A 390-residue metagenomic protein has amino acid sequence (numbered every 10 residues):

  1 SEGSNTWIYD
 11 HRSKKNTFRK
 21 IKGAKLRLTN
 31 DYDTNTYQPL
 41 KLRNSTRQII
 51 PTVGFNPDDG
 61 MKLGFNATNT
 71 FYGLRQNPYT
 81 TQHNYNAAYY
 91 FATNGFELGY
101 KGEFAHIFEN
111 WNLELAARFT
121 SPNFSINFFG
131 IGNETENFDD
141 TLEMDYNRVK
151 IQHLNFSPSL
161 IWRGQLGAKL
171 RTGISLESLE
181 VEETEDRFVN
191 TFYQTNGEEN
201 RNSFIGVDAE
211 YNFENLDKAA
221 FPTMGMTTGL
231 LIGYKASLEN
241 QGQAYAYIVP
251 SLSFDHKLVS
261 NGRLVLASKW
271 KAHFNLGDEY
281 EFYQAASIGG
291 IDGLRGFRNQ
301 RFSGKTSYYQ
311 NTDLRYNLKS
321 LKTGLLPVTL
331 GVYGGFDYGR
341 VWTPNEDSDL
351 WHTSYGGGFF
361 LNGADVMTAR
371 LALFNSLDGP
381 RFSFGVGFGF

Functional and structural regions predicted by a protein language model:
E2-E114, S121, E198-T223, T306 (+5 more regions): Outer-membrane beta-barrel initiation region
K41-R47, R75-H83, N133-L142, T184-T195 (+4 more regions): Flexible, solvent-exposed coil segments and beta strand-coil junctions, predominantly the extracellular/periplasmic
P51-F55, H83-Y89, G102, L113-I131 (+9 more regions): Transmembrane beta-barrel strands of outer-membrane/channel proteins
G60, F108-N112, Q165-G167, G225 (+5 more regions): Strand-connecting loop/turn motifs
T70-L74, N86-A92, T120-F124, L179-V181 (+8 more regions): Sequence/structural signature of outer-membrane beta-barrel proteins
F71-F96, F104-L154, I174-N190: A subset of solvent-exposed loop/turn segments in beta-rich extracellular surface proteins, enriched in glycine
G99-G102, F128-F129, D140-Y146, Y193-N200 (+1 more regions): C-terminal outer-membrane beta-barrel translocator/porin domains of Gram-negative envelope proteins and their
D208, L361, G379-F390: Outer-membrane beta-barrel "beta-signal"
